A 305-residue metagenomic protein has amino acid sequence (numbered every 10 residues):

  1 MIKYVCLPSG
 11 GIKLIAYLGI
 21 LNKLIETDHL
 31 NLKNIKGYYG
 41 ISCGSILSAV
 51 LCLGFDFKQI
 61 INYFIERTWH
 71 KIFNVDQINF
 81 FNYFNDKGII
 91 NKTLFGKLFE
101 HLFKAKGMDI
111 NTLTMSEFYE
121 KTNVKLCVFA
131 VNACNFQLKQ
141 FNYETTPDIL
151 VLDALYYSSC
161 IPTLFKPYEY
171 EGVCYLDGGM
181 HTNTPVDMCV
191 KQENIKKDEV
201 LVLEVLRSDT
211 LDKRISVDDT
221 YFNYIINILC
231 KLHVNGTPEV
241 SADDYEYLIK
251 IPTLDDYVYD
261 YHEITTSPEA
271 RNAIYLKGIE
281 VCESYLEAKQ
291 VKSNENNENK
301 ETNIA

Functional and structural regions predicted by a protein language model:
M1-I41, I46-A305: Patatin-like phospholipase
